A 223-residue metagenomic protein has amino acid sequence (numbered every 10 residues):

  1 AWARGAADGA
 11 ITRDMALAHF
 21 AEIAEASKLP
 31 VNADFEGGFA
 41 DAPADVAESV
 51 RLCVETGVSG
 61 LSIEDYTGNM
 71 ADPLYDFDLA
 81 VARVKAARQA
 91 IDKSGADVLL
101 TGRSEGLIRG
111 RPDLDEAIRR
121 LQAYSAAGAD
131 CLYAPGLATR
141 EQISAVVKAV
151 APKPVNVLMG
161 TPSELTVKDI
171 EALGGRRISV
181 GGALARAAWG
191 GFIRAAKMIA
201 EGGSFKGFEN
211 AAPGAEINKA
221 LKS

Functional and structural regions predicted by a protein language model:
A1-V180, A187-W189, I193-R194, M198: Alpha/beta enzyme core
G182-S223: Extended, intrinsically disordered, low-complexity segments
